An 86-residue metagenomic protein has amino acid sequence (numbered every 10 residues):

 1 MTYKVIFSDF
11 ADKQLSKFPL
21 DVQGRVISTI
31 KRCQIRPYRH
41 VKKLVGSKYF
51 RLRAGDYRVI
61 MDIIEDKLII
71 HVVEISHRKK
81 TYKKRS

Functional and structural regions predicted by a protein language model:
M1-V5, K13, K17-G24, A54 (+1 more regions): Enriched for short, Lys/Arg-rich terminal
I6, F10, D21-S28, R36-R39: Generic recognition of short, well-ordered alpha-helical interface segments
S8-D9, S47, G55: Structural detector for helix-capping/boundary residues
F10, Y49, H77: Residues that form or immediately flank small-molecule/cofactor binding pockets and catalytic motifs
S28-L52: A short, surface-exposed loop/turn module that caps and links secondary-structure elements
R58-I60: Short acidic loop-to-beta-strand element that houses the catalytic metal-binding Asp/Glu of nuclease active sites
